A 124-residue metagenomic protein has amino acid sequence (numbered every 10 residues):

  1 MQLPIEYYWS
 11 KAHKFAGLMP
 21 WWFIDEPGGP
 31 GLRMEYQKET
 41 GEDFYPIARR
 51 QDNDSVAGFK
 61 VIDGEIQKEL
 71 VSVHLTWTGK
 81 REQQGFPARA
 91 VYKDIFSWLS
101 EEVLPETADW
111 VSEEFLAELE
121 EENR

Functional and structural regions predicted by a protein language model:
M1-G64, E114-R124: A surface-exposed partner-binding patch
W9, W21-W22, W77, W98 (+1 more regions): A residue-identity detector for tryptophan
S10, S55, S72, S97-S100 (+1 more regions): Generic serine detector
F59-T76: Low-complexity, glycine/alanine/valine/leucine- and proline-rich hydrophobic stretches
V71-T107: Compact, glycine/acidic-enriched structural inserts
E106-F115: Low-complexity, intrinsically disordered terminal/linker segments enriched in charged and Gly/Pro repeats
